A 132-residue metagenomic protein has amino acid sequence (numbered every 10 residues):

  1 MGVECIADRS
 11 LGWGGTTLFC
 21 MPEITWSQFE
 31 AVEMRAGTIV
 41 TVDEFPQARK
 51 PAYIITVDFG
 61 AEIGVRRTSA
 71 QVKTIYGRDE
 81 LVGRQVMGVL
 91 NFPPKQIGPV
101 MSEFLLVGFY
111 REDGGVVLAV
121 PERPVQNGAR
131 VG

Functional and structural regions predicted by a protein language model:
C5: Cationic, low-complexity basic patches in intrinsically disordered or flexible, solvent-exposed regions
T16-G132: Phosphate-backbone binding interfaces of nucleic-acid-interacting proteins
